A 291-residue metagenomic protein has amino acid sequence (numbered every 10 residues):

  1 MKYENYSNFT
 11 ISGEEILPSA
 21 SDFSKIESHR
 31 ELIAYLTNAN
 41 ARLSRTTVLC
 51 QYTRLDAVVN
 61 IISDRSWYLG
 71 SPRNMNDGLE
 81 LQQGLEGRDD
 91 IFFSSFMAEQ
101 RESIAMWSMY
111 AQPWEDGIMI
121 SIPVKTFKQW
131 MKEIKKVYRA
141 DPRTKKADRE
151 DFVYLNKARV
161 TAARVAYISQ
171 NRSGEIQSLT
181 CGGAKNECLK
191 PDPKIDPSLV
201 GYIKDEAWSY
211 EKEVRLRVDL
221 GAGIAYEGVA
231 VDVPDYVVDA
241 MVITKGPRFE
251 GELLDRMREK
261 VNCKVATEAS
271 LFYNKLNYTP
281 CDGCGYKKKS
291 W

Functional and structural regions predicted by a protein language model:
M1-W291: Partner-binding and oligomerization surfaces adjacent to conserved cores of proteins that assemble macromolecular
